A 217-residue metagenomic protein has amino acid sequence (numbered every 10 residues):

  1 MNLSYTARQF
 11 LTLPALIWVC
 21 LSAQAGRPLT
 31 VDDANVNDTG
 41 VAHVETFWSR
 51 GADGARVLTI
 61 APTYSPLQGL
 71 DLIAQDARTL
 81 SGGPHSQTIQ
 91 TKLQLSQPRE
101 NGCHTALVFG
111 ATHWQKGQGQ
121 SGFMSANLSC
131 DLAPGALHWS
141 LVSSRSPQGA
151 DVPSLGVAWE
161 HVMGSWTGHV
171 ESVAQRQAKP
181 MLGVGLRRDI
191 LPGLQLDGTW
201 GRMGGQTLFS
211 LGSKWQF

Functional and structural regions predicted by a protein language model:
M1-T30: Cleavable N-terminal export/targeting peptides
Q24-F217: Transmembrane beta-barrel domains of Gram-negative outer membranes and organellar outer membranes
